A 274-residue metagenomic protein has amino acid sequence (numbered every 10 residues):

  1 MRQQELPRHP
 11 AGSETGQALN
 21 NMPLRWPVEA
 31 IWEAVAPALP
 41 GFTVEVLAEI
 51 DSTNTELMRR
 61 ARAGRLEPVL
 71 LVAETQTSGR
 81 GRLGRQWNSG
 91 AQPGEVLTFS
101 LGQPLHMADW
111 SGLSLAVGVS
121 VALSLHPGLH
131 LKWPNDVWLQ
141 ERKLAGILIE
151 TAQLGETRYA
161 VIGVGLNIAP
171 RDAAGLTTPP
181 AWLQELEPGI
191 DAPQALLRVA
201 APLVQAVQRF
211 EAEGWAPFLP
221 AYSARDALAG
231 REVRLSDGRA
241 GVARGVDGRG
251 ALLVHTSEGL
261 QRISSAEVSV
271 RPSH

Functional and structural regions predicted by a protein language model:
R2-L123, G189: N-terminal lobe of the biotin/lipoate ligase/transferase fold
R2-L24, P40, H106-L129, L139-H274: Long, positively charged amphipathic alpha-helical accessory segments at protein N-termini or as interdomain linkers
A48, L131-W133: Short loop/edge segments at beta-strand edges and connector loops that shape dinucleotide/nucleotide cofactor-binding
